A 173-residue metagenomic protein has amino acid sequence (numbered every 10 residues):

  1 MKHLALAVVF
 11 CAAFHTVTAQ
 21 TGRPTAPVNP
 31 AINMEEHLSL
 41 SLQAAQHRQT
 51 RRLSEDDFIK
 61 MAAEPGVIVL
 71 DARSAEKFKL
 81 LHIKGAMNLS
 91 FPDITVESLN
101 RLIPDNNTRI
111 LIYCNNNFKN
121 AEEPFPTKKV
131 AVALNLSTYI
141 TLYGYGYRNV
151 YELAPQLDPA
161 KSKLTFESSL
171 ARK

Functional and structural regions predicted by a protein language model:
K2-A5, Q20-Q49, K79-I83, M87 (+1 more regions): Rhodanese-like catalytic fold shared by cysteine-dependent sulfurtransferases and DSP/PTP-type phosphatases
L4-A13: Sec-dependent N-terminal signal peptides
H15-A19: Sec/Tat signal peptide C-region and signal peptidase I cleavage site
H47-M61: A short, well-structured juxtamembrane/interface segment
K60, K77-L80: Short, solvent-exposed loop/turn elements at domain surfaces
A63-E64, S74, I83-K84: Flexible, glycine-rich surface segments
A63-P65, N106-N107: Residue-level preference for short coil/turn positions at secondary-structure junctions
I68-R73, A86-L89: Short hydrophobic beta-strand that contains or immediately precedes a catalytic carboxylate
